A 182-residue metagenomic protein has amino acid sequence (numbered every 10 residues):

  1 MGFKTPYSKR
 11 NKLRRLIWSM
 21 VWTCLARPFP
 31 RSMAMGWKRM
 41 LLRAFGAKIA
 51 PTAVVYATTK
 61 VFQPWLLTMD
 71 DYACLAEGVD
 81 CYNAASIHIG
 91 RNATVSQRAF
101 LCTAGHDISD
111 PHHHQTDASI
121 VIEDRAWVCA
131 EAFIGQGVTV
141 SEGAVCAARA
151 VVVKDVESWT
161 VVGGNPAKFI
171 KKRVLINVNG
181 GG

Functional and structural regions predicted by a protein language model:
M1-F3, G180-G182: Short, Lys/Arg-enriched, disordered terminal segments
G2-T52: A transmembrane-helix-recognition feature enriched in membrane-embedded lipid enzymes and envelope glyco-/phospholipid
P28-R39, A57-D70, C74-T139, N165-P166 (+1 more regions): Flexible, glycine/small-residue-enriched loop-and-beta-strand segment within the central core of proteins
A50, T139, E157: Short conserved AdoMet
A130-K154: Beta-rich strand-turn-strand
S158, G163-P166: Acidic, glycine-centered active-site loop in nucleotide-sugar glycosyltransferases
